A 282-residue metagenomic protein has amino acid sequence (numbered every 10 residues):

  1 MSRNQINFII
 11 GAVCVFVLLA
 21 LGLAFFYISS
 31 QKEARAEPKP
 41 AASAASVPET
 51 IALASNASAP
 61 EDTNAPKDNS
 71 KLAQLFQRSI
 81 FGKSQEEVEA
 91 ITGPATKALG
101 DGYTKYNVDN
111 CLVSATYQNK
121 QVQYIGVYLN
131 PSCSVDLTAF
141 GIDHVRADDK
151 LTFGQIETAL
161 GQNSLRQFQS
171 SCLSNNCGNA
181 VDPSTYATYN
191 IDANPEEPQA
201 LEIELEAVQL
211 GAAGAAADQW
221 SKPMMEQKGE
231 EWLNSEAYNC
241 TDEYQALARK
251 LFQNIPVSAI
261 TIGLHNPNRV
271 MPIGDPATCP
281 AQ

Functional and structural regions predicted by a protein language model:
S2-V15: N-terminal Sec-pathway targeting helices
N7, G22-S30: Juxtamembrane cytosolic interface motif at the C-terminal end of transmembrane helices
V15-L23: Sec-dependent N-terminal signal peptides of Gram-positive bacterial secreted proteins and lipoproteins
S30-V47: Ser/Thr/Pro/Gly-rich low-complexity linker/stalk segments immediately outside membranes or between
S43-S46, T50, S55-S58, N64: Intrinsically disordered, low-complexity serine/threonine-rich repeat tracts
N56, A95-A98, C279-Q282: Exposed acidic/polar residues on beta-strands and adjacent loops within beta-sheet cores, strongest in beta-propeller
A65-A147: Short N-terminal edge-element motif at the start of the domain
L129-Q282: Non-cytosolic coordination micro-motifs
